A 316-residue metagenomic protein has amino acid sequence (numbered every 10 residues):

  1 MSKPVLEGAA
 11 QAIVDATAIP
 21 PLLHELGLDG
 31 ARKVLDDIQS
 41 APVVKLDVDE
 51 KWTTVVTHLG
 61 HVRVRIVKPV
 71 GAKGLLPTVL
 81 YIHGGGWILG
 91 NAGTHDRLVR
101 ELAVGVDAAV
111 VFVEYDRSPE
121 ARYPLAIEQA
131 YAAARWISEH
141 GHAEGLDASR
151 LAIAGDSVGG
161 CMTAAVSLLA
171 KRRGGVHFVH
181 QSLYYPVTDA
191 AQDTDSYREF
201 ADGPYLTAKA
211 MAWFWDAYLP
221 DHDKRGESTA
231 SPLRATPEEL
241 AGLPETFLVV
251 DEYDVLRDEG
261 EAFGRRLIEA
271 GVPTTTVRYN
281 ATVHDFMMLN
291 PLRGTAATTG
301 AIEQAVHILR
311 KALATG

Functional and structural regions predicted by a protein language model:
M1-P69, K224, A296, H307 (+1 more regions): A glycine/proline-hinged amphipathic helix-loop "lid/cap" segment that gates access to hydrophobic ligand pockets
V64-L75, L233-L240: Short beta-strand-to-loop junctions in surface cap/lid or active-site-entrance loops
L75-G85: Short beta-strand element of the alpha/beta-hydrolase
G93-F112: Short amphipathic alpha-helix adjacent to the substrate-entry channel of hydrolases
A121-A143, A305: Alpha/beta-hydrolase active-site loop
S138-I153, R173: Gly/Ser-rich "nucleophile elbow"/oxyanion-hole loop immediately N-terminal to the catalytic nucleophile in hydrolases
A148-S149, A164-G316: Alpha/beta hydrolase fold serine-hydrolase catalytic domain that processes acyl esters and thioesters
G155-A165: Glycine-rich nucleophile elbow surrounding the catalytic serine of serine-hydrolase chemistry
